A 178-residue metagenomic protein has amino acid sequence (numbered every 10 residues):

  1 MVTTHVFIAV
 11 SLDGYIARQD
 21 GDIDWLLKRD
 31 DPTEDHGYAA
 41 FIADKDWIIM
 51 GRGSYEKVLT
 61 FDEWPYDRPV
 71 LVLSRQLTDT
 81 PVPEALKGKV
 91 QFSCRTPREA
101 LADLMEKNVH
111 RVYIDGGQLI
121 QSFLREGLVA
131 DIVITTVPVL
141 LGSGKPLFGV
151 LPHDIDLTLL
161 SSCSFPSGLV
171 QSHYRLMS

Functional and structural regions predicted by a protein language model:
M1-S178: Enzymes that bind and transform nitrogen-containing heteroaromatic metabolites
